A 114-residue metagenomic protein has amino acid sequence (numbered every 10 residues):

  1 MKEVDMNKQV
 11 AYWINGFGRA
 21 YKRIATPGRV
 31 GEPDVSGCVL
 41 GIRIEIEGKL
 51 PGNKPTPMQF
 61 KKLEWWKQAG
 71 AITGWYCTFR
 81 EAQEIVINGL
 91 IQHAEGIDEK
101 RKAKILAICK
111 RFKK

Functional and structural regions predicted by a protein language model:
M1-K114: Catalytic phosphate/metal-binding cores of nucleic-acid and nucleotide-processing enzymes, i.e., regions that mediate
